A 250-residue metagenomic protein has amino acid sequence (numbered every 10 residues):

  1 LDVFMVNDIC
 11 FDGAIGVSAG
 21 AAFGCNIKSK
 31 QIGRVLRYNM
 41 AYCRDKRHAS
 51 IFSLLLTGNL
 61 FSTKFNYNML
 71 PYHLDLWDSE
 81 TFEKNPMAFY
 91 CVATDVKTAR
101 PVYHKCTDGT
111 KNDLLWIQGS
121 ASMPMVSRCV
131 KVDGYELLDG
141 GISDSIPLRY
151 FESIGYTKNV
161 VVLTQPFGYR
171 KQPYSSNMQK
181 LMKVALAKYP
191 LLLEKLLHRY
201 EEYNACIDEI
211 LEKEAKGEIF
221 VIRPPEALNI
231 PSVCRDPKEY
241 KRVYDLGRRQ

Functional and structural regions predicted by a protein language model:
L1-A14, C25-Q250: Patatin-like phospholipase
S18: Catalytic nucleophile serine of serine hydrolases, specifically the conserved "nucleophile elbow" pentapeptide
